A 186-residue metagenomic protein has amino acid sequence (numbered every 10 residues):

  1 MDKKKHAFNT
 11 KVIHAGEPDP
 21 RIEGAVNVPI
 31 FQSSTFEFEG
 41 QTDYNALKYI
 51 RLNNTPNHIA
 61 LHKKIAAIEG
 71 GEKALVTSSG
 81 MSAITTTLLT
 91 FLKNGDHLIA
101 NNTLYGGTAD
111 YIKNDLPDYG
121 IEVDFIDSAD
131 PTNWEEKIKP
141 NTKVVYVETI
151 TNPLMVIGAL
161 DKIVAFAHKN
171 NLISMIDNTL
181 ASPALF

Functional and structural regions predicted by a protein language model:
M1-T55, L61-K64: N-terminal "arm"/small-domain region of PLP-dependent enzymes with the aminotransferase-like
D2-K3, H14, A74-F186: Conserved PLP-enzyme active-site core in the AAT-like
E23, I68-E69, Y119, N170: Residues at alpha-helix termini
V28-P29, P56, P153, P183: Proline-rich low-complexity regions
T35-T85, G107-D115: Conserved N-terminal alpha-helix of the aminotransferase class I/II PLP-enzyme fold
